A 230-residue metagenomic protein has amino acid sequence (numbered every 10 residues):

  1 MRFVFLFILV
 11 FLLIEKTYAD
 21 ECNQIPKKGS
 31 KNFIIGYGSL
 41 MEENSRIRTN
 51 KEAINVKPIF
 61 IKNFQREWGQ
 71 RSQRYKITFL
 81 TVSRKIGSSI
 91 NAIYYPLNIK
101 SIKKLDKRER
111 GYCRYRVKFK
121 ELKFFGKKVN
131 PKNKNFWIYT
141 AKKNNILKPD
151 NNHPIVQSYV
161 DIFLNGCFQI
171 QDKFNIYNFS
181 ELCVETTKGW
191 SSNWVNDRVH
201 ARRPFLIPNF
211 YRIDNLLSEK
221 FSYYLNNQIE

Functional and structural regions predicted by a protein language model:
M1-A19: Classical Sec-dependent N-terminal signal peptides that target proteins to the secretory pathway
D20-E230: A glycine-rich, hydrophobic/aromatic-adjacent loop/helix-cap motif
